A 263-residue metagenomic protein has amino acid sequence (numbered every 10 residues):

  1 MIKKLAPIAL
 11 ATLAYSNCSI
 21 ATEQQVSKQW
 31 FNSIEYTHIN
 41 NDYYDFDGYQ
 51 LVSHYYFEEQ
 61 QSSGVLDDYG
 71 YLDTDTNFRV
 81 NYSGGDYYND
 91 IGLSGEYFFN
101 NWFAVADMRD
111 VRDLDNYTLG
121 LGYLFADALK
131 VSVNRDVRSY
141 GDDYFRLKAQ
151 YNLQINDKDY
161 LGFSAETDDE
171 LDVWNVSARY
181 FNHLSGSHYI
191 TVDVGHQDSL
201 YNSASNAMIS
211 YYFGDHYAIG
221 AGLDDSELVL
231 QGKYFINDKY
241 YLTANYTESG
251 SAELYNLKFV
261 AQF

Functional and structural regions predicted by a protein language model:
M1-F31, D42-D45, Q60-L72: Cleavable N-terminal export/targeting peptides
V26-Y36, D73-Y82: Transmembrane beta-strand segments of Gram-negative outer membrane beta-barrel proteins
W30, Q60-S63, F99-A106, D127-V133 (+6 more regions): Repeated loop/turn-to-beta-strand initiation elements of outer-membrane beta-barrel proteins
F31-S33, Q50-V52, G92-E96, T118-G120 (+5 more regions): Membrane-embedded beta-strand positions in outer-membrane beta-barrel channels/transporters
H38, Y55, Y97-F99, Y123-F125 (+6 more regions): Residue-level signature of outer-membrane beta-barrel architecture
F46-Q60, L147-A149, L230, Y234 (+1 more regions): Outer-membrane beta-barrel "beta-signal"
S94-Y144: Hydrophobic alpha-helical segments and helix pairs
A128, Y140-G222: Detector for outer-membrane/organellar transmembrane beta-barrel domains, recognizing the amphipathic beta-strand
